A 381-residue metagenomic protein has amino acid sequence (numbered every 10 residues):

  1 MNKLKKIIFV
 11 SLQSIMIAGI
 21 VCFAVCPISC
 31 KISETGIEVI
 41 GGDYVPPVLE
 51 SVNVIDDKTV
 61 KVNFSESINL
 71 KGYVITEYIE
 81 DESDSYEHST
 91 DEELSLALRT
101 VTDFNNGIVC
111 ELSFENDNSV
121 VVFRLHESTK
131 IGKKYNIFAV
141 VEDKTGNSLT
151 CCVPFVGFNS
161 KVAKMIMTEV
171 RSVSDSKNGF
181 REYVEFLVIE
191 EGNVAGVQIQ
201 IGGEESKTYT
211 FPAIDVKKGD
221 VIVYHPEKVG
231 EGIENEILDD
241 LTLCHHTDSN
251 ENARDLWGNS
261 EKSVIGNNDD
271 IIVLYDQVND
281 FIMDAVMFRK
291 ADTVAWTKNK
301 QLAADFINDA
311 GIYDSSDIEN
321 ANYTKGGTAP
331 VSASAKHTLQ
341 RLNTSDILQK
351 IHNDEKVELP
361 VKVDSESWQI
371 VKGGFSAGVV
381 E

Functional and structural regions predicted by a protein language model:
M1-F9: N-terminal secretory signal peptides that target proteins for export/translocation
C26-S29: C-terminal motif of bacterial Sec signal peptides marking the signal peptidase cleavage site
K31-Y44, V48-D57, N147-G203, E261-N268 (+2 more regions): A structural motif detector for short, solvent-exposed N-terminal "entry" segments of globular domains
T59-S65, L70-N159: Acidic, low-complexity Ser/Thr/Gly/Pro-rich repeat segments typical of extracellular/periplasmic and surface-exposed
S113-D117, P212-D220: Short proline/glycine- and polar residue-rich coil/turn motifs
K130-G132, D220-E381: Solvent-exposed beta-edge/loop recognition patches
E205-P212: Short alpha-helix capping/helix-loop boundary micro-motifs
